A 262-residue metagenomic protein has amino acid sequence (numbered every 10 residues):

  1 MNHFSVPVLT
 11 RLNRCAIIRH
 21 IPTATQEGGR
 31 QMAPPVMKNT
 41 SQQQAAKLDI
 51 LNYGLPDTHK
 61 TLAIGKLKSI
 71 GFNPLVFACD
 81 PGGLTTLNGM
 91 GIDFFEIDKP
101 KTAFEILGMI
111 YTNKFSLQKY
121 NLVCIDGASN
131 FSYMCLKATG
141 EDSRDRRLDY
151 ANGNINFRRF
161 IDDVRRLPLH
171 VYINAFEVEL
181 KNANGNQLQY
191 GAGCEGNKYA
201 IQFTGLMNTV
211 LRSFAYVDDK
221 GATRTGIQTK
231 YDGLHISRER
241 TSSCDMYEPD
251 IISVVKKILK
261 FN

Functional and structural regions predicted by a protein language model:
A16-H20: Short, positively charged and aromatic/hydrophobic N-terminal segments
A33-P34, T40-L122, S129-N130: Conserved P-loop
P74, V171, V210-R212: Short, well-ordered beta-strand core segments
F77-C79, N174, S213: Generic beta-sheet signal
L122-Q202: P-loop NTPase motor core
L180-N262: Conserved GTP-binding G-domain of TRAFAC-class P-loop NTPases and closely related GTPase folds
